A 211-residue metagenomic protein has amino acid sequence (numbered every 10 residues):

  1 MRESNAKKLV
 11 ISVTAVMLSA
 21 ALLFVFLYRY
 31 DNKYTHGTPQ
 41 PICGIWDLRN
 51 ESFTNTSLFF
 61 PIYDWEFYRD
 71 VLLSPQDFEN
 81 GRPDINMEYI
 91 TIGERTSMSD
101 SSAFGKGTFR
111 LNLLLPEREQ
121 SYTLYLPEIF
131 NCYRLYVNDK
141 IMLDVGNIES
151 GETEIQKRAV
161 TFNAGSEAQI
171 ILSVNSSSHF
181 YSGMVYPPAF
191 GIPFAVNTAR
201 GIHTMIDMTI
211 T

Functional and structural regions predicted by a protein language model:
S4-R118: Extended carbohydrate-recognition surfaces in non-catalytic/accessory domains of CAZymes and lectin-like proteins
Y63-R69, C132-D139: Extended low-complexity, serine/threonine- and proline-enriched intrinsically disordered segments
R82-M87, K140-R158: Solvent-exposed beta-strand/loop surfaces of large extracellular or lumenal domains
F104-K106, L126-E128, T153-K157: Short solvent-exposed loop/turn micro-motifs enriched in small/polar/acidic residues
L113-N138, I170-S176: Aromatic-lined ligand-binding clefts that engage carbohydrates, nucleic acids, or primary amines
E152-T211: An acidic-aromatic loop/edge-strand motif
